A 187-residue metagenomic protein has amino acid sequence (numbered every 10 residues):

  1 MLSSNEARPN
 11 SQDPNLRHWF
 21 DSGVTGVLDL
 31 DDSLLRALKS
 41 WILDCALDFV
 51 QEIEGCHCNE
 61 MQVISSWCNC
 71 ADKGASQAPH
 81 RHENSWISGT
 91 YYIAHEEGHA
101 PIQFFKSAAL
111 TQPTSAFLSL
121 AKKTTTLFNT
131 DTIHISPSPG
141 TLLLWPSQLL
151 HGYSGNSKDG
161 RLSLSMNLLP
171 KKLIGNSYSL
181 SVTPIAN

Functional and structural regions predicted by a protein language model:
M1-G55, V182-I185: Non-heme Fe(II)/2-oxoglutarate
S3, N10, D29-D31, R36 (+3 more regions): UBC/E2-like fold recognition across ubiquitin and ubiquitin-like conjugation systems, capturing catalytically active
D32-I64, D72-W86, I93-E97, L180: Active-site region of the double-stranded beta-helix
A71-L142, I174-V182: Catalytic core of non-heme Fe(II) oxygenases with the double-stranded beta-helix
Q77-H80, H151-S157: Short beta-strand His + acidic residue motifs that chelate non-heme Fe in jelly-roll/DSBH and cupin folds
S88-Y91, D159-I174: A short hydrophobic beta-strand segment most commonly corresponding to one strand of the jelly-roll/cupin
K172, A186-N187: C-terminal tail/extension regions appended to the core domain(s) of diverse proteins
